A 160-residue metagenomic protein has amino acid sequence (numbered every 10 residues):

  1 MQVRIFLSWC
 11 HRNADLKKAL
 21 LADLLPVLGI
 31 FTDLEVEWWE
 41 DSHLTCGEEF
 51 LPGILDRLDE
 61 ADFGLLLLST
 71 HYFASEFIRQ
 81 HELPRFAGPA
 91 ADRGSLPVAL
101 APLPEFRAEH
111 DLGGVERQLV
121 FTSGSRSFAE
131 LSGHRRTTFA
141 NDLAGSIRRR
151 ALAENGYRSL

Functional and structural regions predicted by a protein language model:
M1-A22, P26, F50, E60 (+1 more regions): C-terminal interaction surface of TIR/SEFIR-family domains
R4, E37-W38, L66, A90 (+1 more regions): General secondary-structure edge motif
I5-F6, V36-H43, P97-P102: Extended hydrophobic secondary-structure segments that form protein cores and membrane-embedded regions
L7-C10, D33-V36, G64-T70: A generic short-segment signal for beta-strand/edge and adjacent turn/coil regions
D23-L55, T70-R79, R126: Conserved BB-loop
L25-D33, G88-D92, E154-R158: Alpha-helix termini
E40-D41, L67-L68, L112-V115: Short His-Asn-centered micro-motif
L55-R107: Conserved beta-strand-loop-alpha-helix hinge of the TIR/SEFIR fold
